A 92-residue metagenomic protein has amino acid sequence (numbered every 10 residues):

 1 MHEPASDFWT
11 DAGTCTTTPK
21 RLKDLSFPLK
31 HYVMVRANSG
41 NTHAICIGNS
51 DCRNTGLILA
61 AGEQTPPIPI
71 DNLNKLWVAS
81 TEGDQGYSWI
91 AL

Functional and structural regions predicted by a protein language model:
M1-E3: Heptad-repeat coiled-coil amphipathic alpha-helices that mediate oligomerization/assembly
A5-P28: Surface-exposed ligand/attachment interfaces on beta-rich extracellular proteins
G13, A44-C46, W77-A79: Short beta-strand segments and strand-loop junctions that repeat across beta-rich extracellular domains
H31-V33, P69-Q85: Noncatalytic modules at the cell exterior or secretory-pathway interfaces, chiefly beta-strand-rich lectin/adhesion
R36-G56, S88: Short, surface-exposed beta-strand/strand-loop-strand elements in extracellular ectodomains
C52-D71: Intrinsically disordered, low-complexity Pro/Gly/Ser/Thr-rich segments with frequent PxxP/GP/PP motifs and embedded
Q85-L92: Edge beta-strands of extracellular beta-sandwich domains
